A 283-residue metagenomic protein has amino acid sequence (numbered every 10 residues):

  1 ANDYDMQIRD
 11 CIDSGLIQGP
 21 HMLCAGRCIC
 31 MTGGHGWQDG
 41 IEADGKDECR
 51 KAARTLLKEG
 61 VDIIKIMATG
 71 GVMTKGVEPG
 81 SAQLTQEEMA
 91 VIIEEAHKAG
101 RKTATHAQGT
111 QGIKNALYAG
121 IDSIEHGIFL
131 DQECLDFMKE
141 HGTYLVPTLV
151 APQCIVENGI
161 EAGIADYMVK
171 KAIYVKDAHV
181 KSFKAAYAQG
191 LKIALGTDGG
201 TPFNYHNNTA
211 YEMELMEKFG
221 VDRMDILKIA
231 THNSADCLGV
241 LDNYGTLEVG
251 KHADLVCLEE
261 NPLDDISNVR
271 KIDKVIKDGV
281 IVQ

Functional and structural regions predicted by a protein language model:
A1-R101, C134-D136, H141-C154, N158-E161: Divalent-metal coordination cores built from histidine and acidic residues
M22, G60, I64, A96 (+10 more regions): Divalent metal-coordination and catalytic microenvironments
R54, A90, E94, K114-L117 (+4 more regions): Alpha-helical segments flanking ligand/cofactor-binding loops in enzyme cores
T55-D62, K114-C134, G190, E212-I226: Structural recognition of alpha->loop->beta junctions
I63-A68, T103-I113, I193-T197: Short beta-strand segments at enzyme active-site cores
T74-K75, I113-A119, A151-I164, A186-Q189 (+2 more regions): Histidine/acidic-residue-rich catalytic or RNA/ligand-binding cores of hydrolases and nuclease-related proteins
K98, K102, Y167, K176-N261: His/Asp/Glu-enriched, well-ordered alpha-helical/loop segment that forms or immediately abuts the divalent-metal
Y118-S123, K139-L145, G163-D166, G190-K192 (+1 more regions): Glycine-enriched alpha-helix->loop->beta-strand junction motifs that scaffold or abut catalytic
